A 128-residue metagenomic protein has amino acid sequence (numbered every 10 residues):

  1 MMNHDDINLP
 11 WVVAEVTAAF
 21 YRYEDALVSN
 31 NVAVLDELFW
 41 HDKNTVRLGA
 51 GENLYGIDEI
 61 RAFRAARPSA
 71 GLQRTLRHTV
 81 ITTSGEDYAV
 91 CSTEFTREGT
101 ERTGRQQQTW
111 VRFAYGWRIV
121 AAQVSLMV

Functional and structural regions predicted by a protein language model:
M1-L38, D42: Short, low-complexity N-terminal intrinsically disordered segments enriched in polar/charged residues
H4, V12-E15, V46, A50 (+1 more regions): Surface-exposed, charged secondary-structure patches
A19, N31-V34, F63-R64, R77 (+1 more regions): Hydrophobic alpha-helical segments typical of transmembrane helices and their membrane-interface/capping positions
Y23, L35-D36, N44, G56 (+3 more regions): Hydrophobic pocket/interface hotspot
A26, N53, T100: Acidic-and-aromatic substrate-binding clefts and catalytic sites of carbohydrate-active enzymes
F39-W40, F95-R97, Q123-L126: Short beta-strand segments enriched in hydrophobic/aromatic residues within well-folded beta-rich domains
H41, S84-G85, F113: Structural motif
V90, T103-V128: Short beta-strand edge/turn micro-motifs at domain boundaries
